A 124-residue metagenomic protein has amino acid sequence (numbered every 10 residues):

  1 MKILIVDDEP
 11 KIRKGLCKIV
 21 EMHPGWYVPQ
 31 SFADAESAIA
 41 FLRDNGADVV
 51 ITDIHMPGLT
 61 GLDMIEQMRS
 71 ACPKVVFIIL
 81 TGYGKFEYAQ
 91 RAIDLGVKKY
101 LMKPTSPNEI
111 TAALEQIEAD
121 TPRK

Functional and structural regions predicted by a protein language model:
M1, W26-Y27, V75: A structural micro-motif
M1-K11, L16-C17, V50: Conserved acidic segment of CheY-like receiver
E9, E36, E109: Acidic-residue sensor for enzyme active/binding pockets
P10-Q30: Two-component/phosphorelay signaling modules centered on CheY-like receiver
P29-A38: Conserved Asp/Asn-Gly motif in the active-site loop of CheY-like receiver
I39-K124: CheY-like receiver
